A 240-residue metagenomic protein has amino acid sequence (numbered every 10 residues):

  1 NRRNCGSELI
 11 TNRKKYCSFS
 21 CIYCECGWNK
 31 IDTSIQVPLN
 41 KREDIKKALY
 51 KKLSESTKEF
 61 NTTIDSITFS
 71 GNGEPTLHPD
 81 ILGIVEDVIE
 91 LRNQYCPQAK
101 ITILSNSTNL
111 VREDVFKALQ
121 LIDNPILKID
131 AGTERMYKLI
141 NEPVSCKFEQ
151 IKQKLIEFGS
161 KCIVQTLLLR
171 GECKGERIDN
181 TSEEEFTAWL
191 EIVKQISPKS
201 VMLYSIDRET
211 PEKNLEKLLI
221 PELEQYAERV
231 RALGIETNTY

Functional and structural regions predicted by a protein language model:
N1-G27, S66-F69: N-terminal pre-triad scaffold of radical SAM enzymes
N12-Y16, I31, E134, G171: Short, acidic Gly/Pro/Ser/Thr-rich loop/turn segments
Y23-L104, T108-L121: Conserved Radical SAM active-site core
R42, V85, F186, L219 (+1 more regions): Amphipathic alpha-helical segments in well-structured domains
L49-K52, V88, F158, Y226 (+1 more regions): Hydrophobic alpha-helical packing residues
L77-Y204, E209-E216: Conserved AdoMet/S-adenosylmethionine-binding subsite of the radical SAM
L219-Y240: Binuclear metal-ion centers of metallo-dependent hydrolases, dominated by the metallo-beta-lactamase
